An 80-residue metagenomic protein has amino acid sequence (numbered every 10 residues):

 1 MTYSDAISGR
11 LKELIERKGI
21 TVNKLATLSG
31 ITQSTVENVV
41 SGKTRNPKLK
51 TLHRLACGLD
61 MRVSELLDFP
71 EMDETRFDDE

Functional and structural regions predicted by a protein language model:
M1-I20: A short, Lys/Arg-rich alpha-helix, primarily the initiator
L11, L25, V36-V39, L66: Conserved hydrophobic/aromatic packing and binding residues within compact polymer-binding modules
I15, A26, A56: The alpha-helix within a helix-turn-helix
I31-N46: Recognition helix of helix-turn-helix/homeodomain-like DNA-binding domains that insert into the DNA major groove
N38, L67-E80: Short, charged recognition helix plus adjacent turn of helix-turn-helix-like nucleic-acid-binding domains
K43-C57: Short, basic-rich loop-to-helix N-cap that marks the start of a DNA-contacting helix
